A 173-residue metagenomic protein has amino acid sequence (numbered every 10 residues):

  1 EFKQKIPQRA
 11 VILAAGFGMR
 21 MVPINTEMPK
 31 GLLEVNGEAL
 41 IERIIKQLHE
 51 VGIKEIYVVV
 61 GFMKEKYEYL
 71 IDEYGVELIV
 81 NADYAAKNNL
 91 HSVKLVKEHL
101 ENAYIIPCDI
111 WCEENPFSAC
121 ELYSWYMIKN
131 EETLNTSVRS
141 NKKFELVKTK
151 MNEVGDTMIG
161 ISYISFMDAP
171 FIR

Functional and structural regions predicted by a protein language model:
E1-Q8, I79, I110-C112, F117-S118 (+1 more regions): Left-handed beta-helix
F2-K64: N-terminal glycine-rich phosphate-binding loop and ensuing alpha1 helix
G16, E38, F62, A82-Y84 (+2 more regions): Short, solvent-exposed coil/turn elements at secondary-structure transition points
G16, F62, D109-W111, M167: Alpha-helix/helix-capping structural signal
M21, Y67-I71, I172: Hydrophobic packing residues within well-ordered alpha-helices of enzyme cores
L40-R43, S92-L95, N141: Well-ordered alpha-helical segments embedded in enzymatic catalytic cores
E65-S137: Conserved beta-loop-beta/alpha segment of the NTase-like Rossmann-fold superfamily that binds/positions NTPs
E113-R173: Conserved core of the sugar-phosphate nucleotidyltransferase
